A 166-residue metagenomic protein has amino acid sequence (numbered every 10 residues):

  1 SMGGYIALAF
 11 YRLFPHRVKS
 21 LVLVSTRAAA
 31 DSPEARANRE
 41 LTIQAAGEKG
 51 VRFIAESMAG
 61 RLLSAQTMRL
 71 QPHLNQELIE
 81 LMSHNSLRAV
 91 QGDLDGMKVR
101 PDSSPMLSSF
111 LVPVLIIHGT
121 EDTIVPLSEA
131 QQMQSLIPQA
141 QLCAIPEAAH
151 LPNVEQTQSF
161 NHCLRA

Functional and structural regions predicted by a protein language model:
S1-S32: Conserved hydrolase catalytic core segment
V18-K19, A140, A148: Core-facing hydrophobic residues within beta-strands of well-ordered domains
D31-A37, K49-S109: Conserved alpha/beta-hydrolase catalytic His-Asp/Glu region
M58, L94, M133, F160 (+1 more regions): Hydrophobic "lid"/C-terminal helical patch of Rossmann-like NAD(P)-dependent dehydrogenase/epimerase domains
D95, T120-D122, E147-A149: Acidic beta-to-alpha connecting loop that harbors the catalytic carboxylate
F110, I116-H118, D122: Short beta-strand/loop motif that positions the catalytic acidic residue of the alpha/beta-hydrolase fold
V112, P126-S135: Short alpha-helix in the alpha/beta-hydrolase fold that links the catalytic acid
I145-N161: Catalytic histidine-centered segment of alpha/beta-hydrolase-like enzymes
